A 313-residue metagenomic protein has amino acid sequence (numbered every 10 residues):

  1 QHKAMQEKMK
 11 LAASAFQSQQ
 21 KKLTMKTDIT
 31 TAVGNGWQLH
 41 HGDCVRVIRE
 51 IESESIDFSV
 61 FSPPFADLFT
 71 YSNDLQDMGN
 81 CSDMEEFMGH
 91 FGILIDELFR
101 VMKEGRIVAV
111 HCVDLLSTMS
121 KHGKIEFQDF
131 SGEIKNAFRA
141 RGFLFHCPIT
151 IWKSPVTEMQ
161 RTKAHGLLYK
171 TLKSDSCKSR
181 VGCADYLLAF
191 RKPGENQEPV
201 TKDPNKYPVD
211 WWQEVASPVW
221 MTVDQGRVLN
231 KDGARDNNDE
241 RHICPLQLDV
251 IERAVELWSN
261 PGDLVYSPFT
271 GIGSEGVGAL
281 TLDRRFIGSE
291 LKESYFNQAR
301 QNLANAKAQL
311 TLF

Functional and structural regions predicted by a protein language model:
Q1-T24: A conserved SF2-helicase RecA2
K8, N302-A306: C-terminal alpha-helix
L23-K26, T311-F313: Acidic, low-complexity intrinsically disordered tails
K26-Q298, A304: Core catalytic lobe of class I
G288, A308-F313: Asp-based, Mg2+/Mn2+-dependent phosphohydrolase catalytic module
